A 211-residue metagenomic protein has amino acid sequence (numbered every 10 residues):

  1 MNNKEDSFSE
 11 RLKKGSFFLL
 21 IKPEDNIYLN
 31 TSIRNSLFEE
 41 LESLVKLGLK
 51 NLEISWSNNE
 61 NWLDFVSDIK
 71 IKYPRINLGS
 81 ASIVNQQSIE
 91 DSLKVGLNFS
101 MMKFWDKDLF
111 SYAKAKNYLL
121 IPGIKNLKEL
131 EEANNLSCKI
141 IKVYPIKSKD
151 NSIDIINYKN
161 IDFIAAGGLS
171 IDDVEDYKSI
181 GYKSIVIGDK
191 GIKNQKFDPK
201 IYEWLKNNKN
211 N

Functional and structural regions predicted by a protein language model:
M1-G96, A115, I171-D172, S179 (+1 more regions): Conserved N-terminal beta1-alpha1 strand-loop-helix module at the mouth
L29, I71, K103, D154-Y158: Hydrophobic transmembrane signal anchors and adjacent membrane-proximal interface regions, especially in viral
G48-K50, K72-R75, L93-S100, K114-I121 (+3 more regions): Glycine-enriched alpha-helix->loop->beta-strand junction motifs that scaffold or abut catalytic
K50-N58, I76-V84, L97-D106, L119-L130 (+2 more regions): Catalytic beta/alpha-barrel core
S80-A81, I164-L169, I185-K190: Glycine-rich beta-strand-to-loop/alpha-helix junction loops that act as flexible
F99-L109, V143-N151, G181-W204: Glycine-rich phosphate-binding active-site loops on the catalytic face of alpha/beta enzymes
L109-K114, L130-S137, D150-D154, D173-D176 (+1 more regions): Short, charged, surface-exposed secondary-structure boundary motifs
D150-I156, N160-I164, S170: Shared catalytic-loop signature of beta/alpha-barrel
